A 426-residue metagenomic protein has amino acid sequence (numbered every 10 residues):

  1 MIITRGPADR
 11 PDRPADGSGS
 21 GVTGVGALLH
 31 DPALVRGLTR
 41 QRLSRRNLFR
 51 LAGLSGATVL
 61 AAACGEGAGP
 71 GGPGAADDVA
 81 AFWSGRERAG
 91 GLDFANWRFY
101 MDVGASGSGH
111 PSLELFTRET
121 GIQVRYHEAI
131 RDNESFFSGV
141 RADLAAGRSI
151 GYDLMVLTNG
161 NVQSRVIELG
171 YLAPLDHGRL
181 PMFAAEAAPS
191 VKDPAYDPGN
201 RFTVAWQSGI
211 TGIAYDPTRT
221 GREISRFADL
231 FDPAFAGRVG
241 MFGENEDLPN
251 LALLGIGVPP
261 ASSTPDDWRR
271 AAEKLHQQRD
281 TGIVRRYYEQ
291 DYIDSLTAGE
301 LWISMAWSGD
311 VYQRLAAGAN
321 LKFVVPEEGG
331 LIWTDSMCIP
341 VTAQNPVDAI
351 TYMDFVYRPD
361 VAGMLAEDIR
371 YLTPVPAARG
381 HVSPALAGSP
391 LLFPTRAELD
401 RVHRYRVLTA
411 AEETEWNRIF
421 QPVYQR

Functional and structural regions predicted by a protein language model:
M1-L43, S55-T58: N-terminal secretory signal peptides
G26-N47, T58-F82: N-terminal twin-arginine translocation
V79-N161: Early extracytoplasmic/lumenal segment of secretory-pathway proteins
W83, R148-M155, A173-I213, R238: A structural signal for short loop-to-beta-strand junctions that line the ligand-binding cleft of periplasmic/secreted
S164, G240-E244, L248-A252, P260-P326: Ligand-binding pocket segment of bilobal, Venus flytrap-like solute-binding proteins
G212-R219, L254-G257, W333-D348, M364-D368: A bilobed periplasmic-binding-protein/Venus flytrap-type ligand-binding module shared by bacterial periplasmic
P340-R401: Mature extracytoplasmic/periplasmic domains
R396-R426: Conserved C-terminal helix/tail region of periplasmic/extracytoplasmic solute-binding proteins
